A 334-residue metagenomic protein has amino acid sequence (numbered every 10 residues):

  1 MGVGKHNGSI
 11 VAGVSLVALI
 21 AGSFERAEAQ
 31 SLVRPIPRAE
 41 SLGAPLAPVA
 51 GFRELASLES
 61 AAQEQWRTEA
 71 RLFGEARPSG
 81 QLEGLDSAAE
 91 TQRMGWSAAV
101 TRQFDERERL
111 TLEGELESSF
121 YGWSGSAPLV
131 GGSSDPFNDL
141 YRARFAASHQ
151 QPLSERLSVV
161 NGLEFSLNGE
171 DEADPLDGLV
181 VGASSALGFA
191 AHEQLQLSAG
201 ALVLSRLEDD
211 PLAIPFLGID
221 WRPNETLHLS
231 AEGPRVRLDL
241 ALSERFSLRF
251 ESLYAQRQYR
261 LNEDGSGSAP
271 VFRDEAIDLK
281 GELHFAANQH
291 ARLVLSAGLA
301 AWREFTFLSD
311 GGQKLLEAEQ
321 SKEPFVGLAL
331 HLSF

Functional and structural regions predicted by a protein language model:
A29-P128, L248: Short glycine/proline- and aromatic-enriched beta-strand/turn motifs that initiate or cap beta-hairpins
T68, Q92-A98, Y141-A147, L163-L167 (+6 more regions): Hydrophobic, lipid-facing positions within transmembrane beta-strands of outer-membrane proteins
L72-G80, L116-G122, F165-D171, V203-L207 (+5 more regions): Transmembrane beta-strands of outer-membrane beta-barrel pores
L82-D86, P128-D135, L167-A173, S184 (+4 more regions): Extracellular loop and loop/strand-boundary signature of outer-membrane beta-barrel proteins
A98-F104, A147-Q151, S185-F189, V203 (+7 more regions): Residue-level signature of outer-membrane beta-barrel architecture
E106-L112, E155-V159, E193-A199, T226-L229 (+2 more regions): Repeated loop/turn-to-beta-strand initiation elements of outer-membrane beta-barrel proteins
S124, L129-D135, L229, R237-D239 (+2 more regions): Outer membrane beta-barrel transmembrane domains
P215-W221, T226, L283-A286, Q320-F334: Outer-membrane beta-barrel "beta-signal"
